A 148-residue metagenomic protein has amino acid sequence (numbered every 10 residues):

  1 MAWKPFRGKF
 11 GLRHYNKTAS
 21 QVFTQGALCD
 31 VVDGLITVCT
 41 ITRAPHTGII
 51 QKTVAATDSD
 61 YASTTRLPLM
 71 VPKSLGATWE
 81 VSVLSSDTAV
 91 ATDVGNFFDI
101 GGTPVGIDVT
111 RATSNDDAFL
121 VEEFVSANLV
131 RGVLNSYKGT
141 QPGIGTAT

Functional and structural regions predicted by a protein language model:
M1-T148: Surface-exposed, low-hydrophobicity beta-strand/loop segments enriched in small/polar/acidic residues
